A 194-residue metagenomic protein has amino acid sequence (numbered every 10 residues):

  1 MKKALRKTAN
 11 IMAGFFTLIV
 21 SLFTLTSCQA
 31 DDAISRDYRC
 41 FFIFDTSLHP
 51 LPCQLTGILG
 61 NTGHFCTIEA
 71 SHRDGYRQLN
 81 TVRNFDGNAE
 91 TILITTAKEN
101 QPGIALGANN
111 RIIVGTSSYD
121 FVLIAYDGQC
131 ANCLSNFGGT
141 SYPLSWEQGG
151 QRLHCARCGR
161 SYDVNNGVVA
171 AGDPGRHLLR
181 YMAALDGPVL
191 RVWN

Functional and structural regions predicted by a protein language model:
K2, C28-A30: N-terminal export/targeting leaders of redox proteins
K2-F16: Bacterial N-terminal signal peptides that target proteins for export
S21, L123, Q148-Q151: Residue-level signal for mature regions of secreted extracellular proteins and peptides
F23-S27: C-terminal motif of bacterial Sec signal peptides marking the signal peptidase cleavage site
D32-S145, R180-N194: N-terminal pre-ligand scaffold of iron-sulfur
C133-L153, G159, N165: Conserved binding-pocket/active-site segment within a compact domain
A156-N194: Short Fe-S-cluster ligation motifs
